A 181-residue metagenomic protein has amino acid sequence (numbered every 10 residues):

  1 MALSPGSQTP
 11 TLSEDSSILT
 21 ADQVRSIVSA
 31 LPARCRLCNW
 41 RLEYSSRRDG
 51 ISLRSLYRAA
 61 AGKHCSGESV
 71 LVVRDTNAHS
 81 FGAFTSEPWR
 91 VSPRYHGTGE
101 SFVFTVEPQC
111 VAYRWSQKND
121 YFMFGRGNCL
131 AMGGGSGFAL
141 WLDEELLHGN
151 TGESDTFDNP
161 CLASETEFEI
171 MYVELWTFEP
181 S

Functional and structural regions predicted by a protein language model:
M1-S69, R74-S181: Phosphate-recognition beta-domain surfaces
